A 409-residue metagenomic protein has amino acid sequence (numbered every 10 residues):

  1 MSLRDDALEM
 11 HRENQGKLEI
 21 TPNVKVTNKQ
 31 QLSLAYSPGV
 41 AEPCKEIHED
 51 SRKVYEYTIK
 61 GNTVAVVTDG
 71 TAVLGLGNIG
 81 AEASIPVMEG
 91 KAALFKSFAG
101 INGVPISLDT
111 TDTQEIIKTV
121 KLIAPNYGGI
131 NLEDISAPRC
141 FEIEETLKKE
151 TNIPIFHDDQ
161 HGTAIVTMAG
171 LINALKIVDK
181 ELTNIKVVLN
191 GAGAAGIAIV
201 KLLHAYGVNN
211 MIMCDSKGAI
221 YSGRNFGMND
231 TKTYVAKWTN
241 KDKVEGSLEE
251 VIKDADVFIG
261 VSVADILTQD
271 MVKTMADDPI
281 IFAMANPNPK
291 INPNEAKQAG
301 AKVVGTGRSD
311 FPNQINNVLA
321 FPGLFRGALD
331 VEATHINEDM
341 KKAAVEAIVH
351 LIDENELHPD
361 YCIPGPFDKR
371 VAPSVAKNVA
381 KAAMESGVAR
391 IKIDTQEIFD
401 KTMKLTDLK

Functional and structural regions predicted by a protein language model:
M1-I155, A382, A389-R390, K409: N-terminal ligand-binding/catalytic initiation module
Y55-K60, K96-S97, L122-A124, K148-K149 (+7 more regions): Solvent-exposed alpha-helices and their adjacent loops that cap or buttress functional pockets in soluble metabolic
L74, A81-A99, H157, I165-V263: Glycine-rich phosphate/diphosphate-binding loop of Rossmann-like nucleotide-binding domains
P105, N131-D134, I155-D158, L189 (+5 more regions): General beta-strand structural signal in soluble alpha/beta enzymes
D109, F156-I165, V188-A192, S309-F311 (+1 more regions): Active-site nucleophile and cofactor-binding loops and adjacent substrate-binding regions of central metabolic enzymes
D158, V178, A283-I393: Adenosine-phosphate binding glycine-rich loop
K232-K302, R308-D310: Rossmann-like adenosine-cofactor binding region
